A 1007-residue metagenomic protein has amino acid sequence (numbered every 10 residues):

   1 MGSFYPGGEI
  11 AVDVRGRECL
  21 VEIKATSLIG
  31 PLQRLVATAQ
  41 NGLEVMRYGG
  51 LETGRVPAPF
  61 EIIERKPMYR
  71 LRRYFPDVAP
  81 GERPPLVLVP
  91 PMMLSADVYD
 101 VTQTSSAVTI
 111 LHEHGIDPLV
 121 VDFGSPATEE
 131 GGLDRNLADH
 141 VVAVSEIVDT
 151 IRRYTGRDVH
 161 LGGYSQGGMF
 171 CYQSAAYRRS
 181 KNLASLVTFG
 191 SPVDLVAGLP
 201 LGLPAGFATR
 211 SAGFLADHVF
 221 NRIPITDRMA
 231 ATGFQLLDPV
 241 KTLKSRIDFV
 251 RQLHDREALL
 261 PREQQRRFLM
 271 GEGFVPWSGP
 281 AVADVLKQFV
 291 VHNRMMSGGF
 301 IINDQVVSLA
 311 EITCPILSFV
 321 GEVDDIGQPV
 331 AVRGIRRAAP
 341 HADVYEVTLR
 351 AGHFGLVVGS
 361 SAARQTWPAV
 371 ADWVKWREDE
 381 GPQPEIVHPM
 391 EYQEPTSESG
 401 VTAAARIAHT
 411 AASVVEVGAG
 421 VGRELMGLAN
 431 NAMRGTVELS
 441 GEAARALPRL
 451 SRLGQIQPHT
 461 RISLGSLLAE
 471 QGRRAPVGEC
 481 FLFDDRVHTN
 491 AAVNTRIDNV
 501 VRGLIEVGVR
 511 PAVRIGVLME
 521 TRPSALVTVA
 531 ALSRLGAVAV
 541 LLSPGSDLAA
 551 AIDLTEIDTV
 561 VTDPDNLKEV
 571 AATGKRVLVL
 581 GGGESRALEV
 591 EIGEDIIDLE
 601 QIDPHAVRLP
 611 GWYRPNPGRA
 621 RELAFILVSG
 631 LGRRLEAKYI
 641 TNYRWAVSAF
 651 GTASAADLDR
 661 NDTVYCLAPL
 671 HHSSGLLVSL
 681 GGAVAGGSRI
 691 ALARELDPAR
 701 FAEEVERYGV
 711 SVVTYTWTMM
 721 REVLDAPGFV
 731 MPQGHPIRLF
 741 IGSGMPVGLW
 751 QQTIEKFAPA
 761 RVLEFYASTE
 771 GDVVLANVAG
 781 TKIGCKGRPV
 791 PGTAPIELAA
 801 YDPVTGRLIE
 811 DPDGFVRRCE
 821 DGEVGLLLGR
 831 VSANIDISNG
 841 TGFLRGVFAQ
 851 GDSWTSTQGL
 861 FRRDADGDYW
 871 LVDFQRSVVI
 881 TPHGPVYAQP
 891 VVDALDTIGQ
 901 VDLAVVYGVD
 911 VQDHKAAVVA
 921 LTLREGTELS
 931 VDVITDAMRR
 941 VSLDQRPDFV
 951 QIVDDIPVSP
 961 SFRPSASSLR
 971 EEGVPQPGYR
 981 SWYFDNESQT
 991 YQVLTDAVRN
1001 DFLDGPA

Functional and structural regions predicted by a protein language model:
G2-P31, R157, F170-P280: Alpha/beta-hydrolase-fold enzymes
A412, E416-A432, E506-V507, A530 (+2 more regions): Structural core segment of the AMP-binding/adenylate-forming
I456-T460, V477-R522, L526-A530, S546-A550 (+1 more regions): Conserved AMP-binding/adenylate-forming core of the ANL superfamily
V477, E584, G593-E636, T641 (+1 more regions): Conserved pre-ATP/AMP-binding loop-to-beta segment of ANL
A550, V560, V713, A767 (+6 more regions): AMP-binding/adenylate-forming catalytic core of the ANL superfamily
I596-D598, A685, V710-Y715, L724-A800: Gly/Ser/Thr-rich phosphate-binding loop
A646-T663, H671-S711: Conserved AMP-binding/adenylation subdomain of ANL enzymes
V941-P964, S981-P1006: AMP-binding/adenylate-forming catalytic domain of the ANL superfamily
